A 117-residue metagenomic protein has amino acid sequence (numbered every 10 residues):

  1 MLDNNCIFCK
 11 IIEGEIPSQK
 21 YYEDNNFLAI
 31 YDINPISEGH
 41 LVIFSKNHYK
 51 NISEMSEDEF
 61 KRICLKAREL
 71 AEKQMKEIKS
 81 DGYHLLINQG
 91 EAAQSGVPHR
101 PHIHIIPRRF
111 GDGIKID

Functional and structural regions predicted by a protein language model:
M1-D117: HIT superfamily nucleotide-processing domains
